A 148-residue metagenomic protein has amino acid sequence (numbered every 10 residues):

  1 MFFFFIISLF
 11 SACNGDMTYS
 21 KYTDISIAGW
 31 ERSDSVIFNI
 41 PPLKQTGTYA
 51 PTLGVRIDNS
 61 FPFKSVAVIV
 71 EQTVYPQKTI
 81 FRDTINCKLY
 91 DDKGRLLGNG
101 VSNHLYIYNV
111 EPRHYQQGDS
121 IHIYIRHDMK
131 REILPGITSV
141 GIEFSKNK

Functional and structural regions predicted by a protein language model:
L9-A12: C-terminal motif of bacterial Sec signal peptides marking the signal peptidase cleavage site
N14-M17: Bacterial signal peptide processing site
D34-F63: Post-signal-peptide N-terminal segment of Sec-exported extracytoplasmic proteins
Q45-L53, R113-M129: Noncatalytic modules at the cell exterior or secretory-pathway interfaces, chiefly beta-strand-rich lectin/adhesion
I57-S60, L105-N109, H127-I137: Short acidic/polar inter-strand loop motif in beta-rich domains
P62-V68, G136-S139: Short coil-to-beta strand junction motifs in C2/discoidin
I85-H114: An anionic, turn-rich surface loop/hairpin at beta-sheet edges that serves as a generic interaction/coordination patch
I133-K148: C-terminal interaction-tip segments
